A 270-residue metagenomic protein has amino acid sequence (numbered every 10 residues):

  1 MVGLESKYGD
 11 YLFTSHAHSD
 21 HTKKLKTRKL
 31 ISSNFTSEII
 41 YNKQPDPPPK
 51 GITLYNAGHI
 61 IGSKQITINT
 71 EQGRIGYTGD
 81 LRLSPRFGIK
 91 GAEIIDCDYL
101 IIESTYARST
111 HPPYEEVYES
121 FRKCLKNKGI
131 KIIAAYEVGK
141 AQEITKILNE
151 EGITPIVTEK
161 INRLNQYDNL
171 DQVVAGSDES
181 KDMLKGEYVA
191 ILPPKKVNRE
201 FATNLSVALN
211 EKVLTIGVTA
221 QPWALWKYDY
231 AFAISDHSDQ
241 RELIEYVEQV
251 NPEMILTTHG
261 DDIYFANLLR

Functional and structural regions predicted by a protein language model:
M1-L12, S19-I132, G139, E150: His/Asp/Glu-rich metal-coordinating catalytic cores of metallo-dependent phosphodiesterases/hydrolases acting on
E5-D10, H21-R28, I39-D46, A92-I95 (+5 more regions): Short loop/helix-cap segments at secondary-structure boundaries that form the rim of catalytic
F13, Y77, Y99-I101, I132-A134 (+3 more regions): Structural motif
T22, S63, P85-R86, K140-T145 (+3 more regions): Short, well-ordered alpha-helical microsegments
R28-E38, I101, I153-L164, G217 (+1 more regions): Short internal beta-strands
I60-I68, L81, P85-R86, Y99-T105 (+3 more regions): Active-site-proximal loop/helix segment associated with metal-binding centers of metalloenzymes
G91-I94, R108-K185, M254-R270: Binuclear metal-ion centers of metallo-dependent hydrolases, dominated by the metallo-beta-lactamase
E150, Q172, G176-R270: C-terminal regulatory/interaction regions
